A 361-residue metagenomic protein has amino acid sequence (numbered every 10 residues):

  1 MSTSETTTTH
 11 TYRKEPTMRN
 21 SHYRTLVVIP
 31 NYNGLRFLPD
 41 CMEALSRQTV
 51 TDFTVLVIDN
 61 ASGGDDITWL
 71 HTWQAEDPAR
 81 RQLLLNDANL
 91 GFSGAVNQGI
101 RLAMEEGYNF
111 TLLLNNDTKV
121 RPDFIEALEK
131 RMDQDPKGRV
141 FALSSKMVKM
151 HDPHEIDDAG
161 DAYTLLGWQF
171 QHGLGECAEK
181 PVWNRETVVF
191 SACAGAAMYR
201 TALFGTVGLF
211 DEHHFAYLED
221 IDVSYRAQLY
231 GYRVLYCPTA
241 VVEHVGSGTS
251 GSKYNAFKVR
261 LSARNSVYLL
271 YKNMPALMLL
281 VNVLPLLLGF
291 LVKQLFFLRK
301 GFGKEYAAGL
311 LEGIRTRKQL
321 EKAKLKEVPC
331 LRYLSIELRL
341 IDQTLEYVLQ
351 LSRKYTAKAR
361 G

Functional and structural regions predicted by a protein language model:
E43-D52: Short, acidic, metal-binding catalytic loop of nucleotide-sugar glycosyltransferases
A44, D59-W69, A88, T118-R121: A conserved acidic beta->alpha catalytic loop
H71-E106: Conserved donor nucleotide-binding strand/loop of the catalytic core
Y108-K119: Short beta-strand-to-loop acidic/aromatic patch adjacent to the donor-nucleotide binding site
T118-T164, W168: Conserved donor NDP-sugar-binding/catalytic core segment of glycosyltransferases
I156, W168-F170, C177-Y199, I221-V223 (+1 more regions): A recurrent flexible, glycine/aromatic-enriched loop bordering the glycosyltransferase active site that acts as
F190-V241: A short, conserved alpha-helix in the catalytic core of glycosyltransferases
L279-G361: Non-catalytic, C-terminal membrane-associated alpha-helical segments of glycosyltransferases
